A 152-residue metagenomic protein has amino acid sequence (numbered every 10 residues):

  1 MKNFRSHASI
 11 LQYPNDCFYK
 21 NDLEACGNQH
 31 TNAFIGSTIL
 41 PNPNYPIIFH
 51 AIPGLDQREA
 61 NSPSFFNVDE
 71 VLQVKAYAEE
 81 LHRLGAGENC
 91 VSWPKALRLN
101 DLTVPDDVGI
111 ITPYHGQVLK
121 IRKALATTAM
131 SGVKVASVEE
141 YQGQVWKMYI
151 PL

Functional and structural regions predicted by a protein language model:
M1-E80, Q144-V145: Helicase-core coupling region on the C-terminal RecA-like lobe
K2-F4, Y114-H115, L152: A short beta-strand-to-loop transition that corresponds to the Sensor-1 phosphate-sensing loop of AAA+ P-loop ATPases
S9-Q12, G116-K123, W146: A short acidic (Asp/Glu
F49, I111, I150-L152: Structural motif
E80-V138: Conserved helicase motor "Helicase C" RecA-like lobe of SF1/SF2 P-loop NTPases
G132-L152: Conserved RecA-like P-loop NTPase helicase motor core
